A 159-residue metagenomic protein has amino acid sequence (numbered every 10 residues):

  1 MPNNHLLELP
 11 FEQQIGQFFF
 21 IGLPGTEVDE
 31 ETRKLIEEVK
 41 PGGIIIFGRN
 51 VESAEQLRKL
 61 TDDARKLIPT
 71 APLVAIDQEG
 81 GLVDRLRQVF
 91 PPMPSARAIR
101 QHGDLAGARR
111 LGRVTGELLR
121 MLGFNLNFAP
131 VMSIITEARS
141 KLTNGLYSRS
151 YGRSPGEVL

Functional and structural regions predicted by a protein language model:
P2-E27: Boundary/entry segment of secreted carbohydrate-active catalytic domains
L7, E30-T32, T61: A generic local structural motif
L9-Q13, K34-E37, A64: Short secondary-structure boundary/capping segments within folded domains
Q17, D29, D84-L86: Active-site-proximal flexible loops/turns
E27-K40: N-terminal glycine-rich anion-binding loops that anchor highly charged ligand groups
E38-V158: Enzymes and membrane/adaptor proteins characterized by extended Gly/Ser/Thr/Asp/Glu-rich, aromatic-dotted
